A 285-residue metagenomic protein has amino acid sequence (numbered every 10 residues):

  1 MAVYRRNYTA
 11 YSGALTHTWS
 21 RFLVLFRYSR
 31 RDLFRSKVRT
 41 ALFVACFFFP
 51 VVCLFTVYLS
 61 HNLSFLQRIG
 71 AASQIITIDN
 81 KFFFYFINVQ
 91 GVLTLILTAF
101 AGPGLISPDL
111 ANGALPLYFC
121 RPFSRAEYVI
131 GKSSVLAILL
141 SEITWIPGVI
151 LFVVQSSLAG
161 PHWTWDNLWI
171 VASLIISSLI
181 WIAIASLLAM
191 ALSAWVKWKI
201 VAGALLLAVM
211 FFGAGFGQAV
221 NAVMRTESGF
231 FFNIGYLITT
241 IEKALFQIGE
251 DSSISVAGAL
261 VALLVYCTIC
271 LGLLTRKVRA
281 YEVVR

Functional and structural regions predicted by a protein language model:
V3, A10, F55, I76-Q90 (+4 more regions): Secretory targeting signals
Y4, Y8-V24: Short, membrane-interfacial amphipathic segments enriched in basic
T18-S20, R27-A45: Membrane-interface helix starts
V38-N62, L93-I96, L205-A214, T268: Hydrophobic alpha-helical transmembrane segments of multi-pass membrane transport/permease proteins
L59-K81, I200-E282: Terminal transmembrane helical anchor/hairpin motif
F82-P108: Long, hydrophobic alpha-helical segments
L105-V135: Helix-loop-helix units of permease transmembrane domains in multi-pass membrane transporters, especially ABC
